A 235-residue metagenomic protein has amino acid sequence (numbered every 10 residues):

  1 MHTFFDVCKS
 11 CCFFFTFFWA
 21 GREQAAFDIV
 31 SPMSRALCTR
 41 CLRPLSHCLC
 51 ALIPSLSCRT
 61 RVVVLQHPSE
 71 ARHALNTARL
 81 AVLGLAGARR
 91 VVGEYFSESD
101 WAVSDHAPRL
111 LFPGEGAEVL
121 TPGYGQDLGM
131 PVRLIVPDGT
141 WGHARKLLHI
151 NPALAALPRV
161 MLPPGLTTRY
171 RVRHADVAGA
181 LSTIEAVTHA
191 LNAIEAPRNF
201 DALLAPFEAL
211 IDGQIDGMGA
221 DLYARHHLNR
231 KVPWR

Functional and structural regions predicted by a protein language model:
C8-C12: Cysteine-centered motifs
D28-I29: Short, positively charged and aromatic/hydrophobic N-terminal segments
R35, L45: Residues immediately within or flanking Cys/His clusters that coordinate Zn2+ in small zinc-binding modules
C38-C41: Short cysteine-rich clusters marking metal-coordination/redox-active sites
T60-S97: Extended interfacial segments that mediate partner engagement and assembly in macromolecular machines
L83-H149, A153: S-adenosyl-L-methionine/SAH cofactor-binding core of RNA-modifying enzymes
R133, G142, K146, I150-R235: C-terminal folded domains that constitute the principal catalytic or ligand-binding module of multi-domain proteins
